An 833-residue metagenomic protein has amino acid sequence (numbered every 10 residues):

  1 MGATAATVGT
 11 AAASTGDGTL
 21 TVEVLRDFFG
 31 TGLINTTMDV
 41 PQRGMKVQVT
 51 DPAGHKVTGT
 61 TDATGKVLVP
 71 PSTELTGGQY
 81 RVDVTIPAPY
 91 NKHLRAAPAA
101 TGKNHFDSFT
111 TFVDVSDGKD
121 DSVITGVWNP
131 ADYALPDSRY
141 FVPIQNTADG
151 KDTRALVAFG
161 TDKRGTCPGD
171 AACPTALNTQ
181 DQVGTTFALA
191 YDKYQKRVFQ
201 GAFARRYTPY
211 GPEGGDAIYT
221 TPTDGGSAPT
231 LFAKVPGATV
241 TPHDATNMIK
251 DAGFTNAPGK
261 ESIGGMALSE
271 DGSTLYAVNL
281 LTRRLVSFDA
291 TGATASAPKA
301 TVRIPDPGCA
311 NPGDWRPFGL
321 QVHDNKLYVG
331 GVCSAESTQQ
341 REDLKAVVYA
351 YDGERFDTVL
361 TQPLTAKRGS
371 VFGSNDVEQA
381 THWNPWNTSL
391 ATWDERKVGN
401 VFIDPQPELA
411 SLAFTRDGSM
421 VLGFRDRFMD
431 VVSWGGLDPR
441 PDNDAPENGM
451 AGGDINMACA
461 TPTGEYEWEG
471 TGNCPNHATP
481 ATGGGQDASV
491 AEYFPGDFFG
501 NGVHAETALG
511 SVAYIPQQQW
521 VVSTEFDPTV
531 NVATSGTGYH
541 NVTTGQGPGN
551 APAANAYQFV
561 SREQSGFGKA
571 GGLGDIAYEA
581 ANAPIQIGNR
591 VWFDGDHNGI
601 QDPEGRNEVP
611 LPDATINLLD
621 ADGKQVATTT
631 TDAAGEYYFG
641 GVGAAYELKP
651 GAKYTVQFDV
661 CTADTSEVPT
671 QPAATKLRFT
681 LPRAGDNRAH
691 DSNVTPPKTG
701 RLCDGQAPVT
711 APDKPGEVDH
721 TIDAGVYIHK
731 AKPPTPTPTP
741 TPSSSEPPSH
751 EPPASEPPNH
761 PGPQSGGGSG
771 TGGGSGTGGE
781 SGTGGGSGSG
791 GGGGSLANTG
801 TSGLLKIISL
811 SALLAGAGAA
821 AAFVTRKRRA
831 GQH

Functional and structural regions predicted by a protein language model:
G2-T10: C-terminal segment of classical bacterial N-terminal signal peptides
S14-I34, N582-D602, T615, T721-K730: A short, Gly/Thr-enriched small/hydrophobic beta-strand-prone motif that recurs across taxa
G32-I34, A53-P71, H597-G605, D622-V642: Short, acidic Ser/Thr/Gly-rich low-complexity loop/linker segments typical of extracellular and cell-surface proteins
M45-T50, A614-L618: Hydrophobic beta-strand segments
G54-H55, E74-F112, A644-P708, Y727: A short, solvent-exposed loop/turn motif at the edges and junctions of modular extracellular/periplasmic domains
G65, P71-I585, G635, L681-R683: Sequence/structural signature of beta-propeller domains
H760-L810: Extracellular Ser/Thr-rich, low-complexity/disordered mucin-like segments
L805-H833: C-terminal membrane-anchoring or membrane-association module
